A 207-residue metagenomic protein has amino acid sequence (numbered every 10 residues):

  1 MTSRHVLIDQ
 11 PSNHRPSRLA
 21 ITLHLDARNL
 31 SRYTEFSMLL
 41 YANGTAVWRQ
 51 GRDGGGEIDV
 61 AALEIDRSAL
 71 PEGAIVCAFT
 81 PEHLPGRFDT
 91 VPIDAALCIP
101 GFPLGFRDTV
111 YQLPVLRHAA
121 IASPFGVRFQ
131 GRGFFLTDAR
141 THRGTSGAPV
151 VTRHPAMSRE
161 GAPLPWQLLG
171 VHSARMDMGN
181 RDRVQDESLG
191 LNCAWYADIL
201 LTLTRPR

Functional and structural regions predicted by a protein language model:
T2: Cytochrome P450 catalytic-core helices
L7-D9: Short glycine/acidic-enriched loop and turn motifs that connect beta-strands
N13-R132, D138-A139, R143, G147 (+2 more regions): Serine endopeptidase catalytic core focused on the charge-relay Asp
T152-R207: C-terminal subregion of chymotrypsin/trypsin-like serine protease catalytic domains
